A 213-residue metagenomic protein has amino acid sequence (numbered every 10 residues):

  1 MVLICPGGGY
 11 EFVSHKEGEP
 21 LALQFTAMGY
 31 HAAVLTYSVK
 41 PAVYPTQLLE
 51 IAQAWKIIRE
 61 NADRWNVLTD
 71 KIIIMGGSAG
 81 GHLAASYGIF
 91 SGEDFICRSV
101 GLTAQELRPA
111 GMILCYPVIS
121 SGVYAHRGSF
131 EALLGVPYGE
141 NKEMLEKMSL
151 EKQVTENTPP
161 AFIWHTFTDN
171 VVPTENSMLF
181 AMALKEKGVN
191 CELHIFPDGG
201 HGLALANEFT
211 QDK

Functional and structural regions predicted by a protein language model:
M1-G7: Short beta-strand element of the alpha/beta-hydrolase
V13-H15, P20, A33-T69, F209-K213: Catalytic nucleophile-loop/oxyanion-hole region of alpha/beta-hydrolase and closely related hydrolase-like folds
Q53-G128, L145: Primarily recognizes the serine-hydrolase "nucleophile elbow" in alpha/beta-hydrolase and SGNH/GDSL folds
P117-Q153, P159: Mobile cap/lid helix-loop segments that gate and shape the active-site cleft of serine hydrolases
V118, F167-D169, D198-G200: Acidic beta-to-alpha connecting loop that harbors the catalytic carboxylate
N157, F162-H165, D169: Short beta-strand/loop motif that positions the catalytic acidic residue of the alpha/beta-hydrolase fold
N170-L179: Conserved alpha/beta-hydrolase "acid-adjacent" motif
M178-K213: C-terminal catalytic histidine-bearing segment of alpha/beta-hydrolase fold enzymes
